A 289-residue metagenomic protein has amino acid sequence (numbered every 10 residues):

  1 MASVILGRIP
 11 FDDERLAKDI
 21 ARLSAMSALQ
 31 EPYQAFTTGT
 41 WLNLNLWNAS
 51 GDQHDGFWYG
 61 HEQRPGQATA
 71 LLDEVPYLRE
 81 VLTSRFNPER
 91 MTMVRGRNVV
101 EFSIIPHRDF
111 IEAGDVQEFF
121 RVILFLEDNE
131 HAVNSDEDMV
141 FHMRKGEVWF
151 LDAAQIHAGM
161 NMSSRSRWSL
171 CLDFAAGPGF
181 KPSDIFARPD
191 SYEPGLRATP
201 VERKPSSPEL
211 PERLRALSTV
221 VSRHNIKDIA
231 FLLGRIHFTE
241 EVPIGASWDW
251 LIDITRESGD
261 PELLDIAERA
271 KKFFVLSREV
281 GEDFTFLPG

Functional and structural regions predicted by a protein language model:
M1-T83, E241-G289: Non-heme Fe(II)/2-oxoglutarate
E89-M91, V99, Q117-R121, N129: Short connector loops at helix/strand junctions that flank enzyme active sites, especially segments positioning acidic
V94-D115: Conserved short histidine dyad/triad with adjacent acidic residue
G96, F120-F125, V148-F150, S164-P182: A short hydrophobic beta-strand segment most commonly corresponding to one strand of the jelly-roll/cupin
P106, A132-N134, L151-D152, I156-S163: Short beta-strand His + acidic residue motifs that chelate non-heme Fe in jelly-roll/DSBH and cupin folds
F125-K145: A short beta-strand-loop-beta hairpin characteristic of the jelly-roll/cupin
C171-F231: Charged, amphipathic alpha-helical linkers/stalks
S207-L251, E257-A267: C-terminal accessory extensions appended to soluble enzyme cores
